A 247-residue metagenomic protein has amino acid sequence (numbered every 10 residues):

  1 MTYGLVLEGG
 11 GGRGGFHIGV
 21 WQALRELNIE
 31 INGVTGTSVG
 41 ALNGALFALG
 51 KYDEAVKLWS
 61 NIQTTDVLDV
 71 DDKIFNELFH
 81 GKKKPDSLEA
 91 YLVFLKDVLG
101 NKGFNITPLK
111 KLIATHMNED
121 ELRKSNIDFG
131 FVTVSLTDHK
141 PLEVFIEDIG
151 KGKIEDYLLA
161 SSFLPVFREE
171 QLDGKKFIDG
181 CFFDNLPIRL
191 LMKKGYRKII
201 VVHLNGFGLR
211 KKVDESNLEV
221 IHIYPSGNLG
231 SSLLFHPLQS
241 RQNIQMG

Functional and structural regions predicted by a protein language model:
M1-T37, A45-M246: Patatin-like phospholipase
